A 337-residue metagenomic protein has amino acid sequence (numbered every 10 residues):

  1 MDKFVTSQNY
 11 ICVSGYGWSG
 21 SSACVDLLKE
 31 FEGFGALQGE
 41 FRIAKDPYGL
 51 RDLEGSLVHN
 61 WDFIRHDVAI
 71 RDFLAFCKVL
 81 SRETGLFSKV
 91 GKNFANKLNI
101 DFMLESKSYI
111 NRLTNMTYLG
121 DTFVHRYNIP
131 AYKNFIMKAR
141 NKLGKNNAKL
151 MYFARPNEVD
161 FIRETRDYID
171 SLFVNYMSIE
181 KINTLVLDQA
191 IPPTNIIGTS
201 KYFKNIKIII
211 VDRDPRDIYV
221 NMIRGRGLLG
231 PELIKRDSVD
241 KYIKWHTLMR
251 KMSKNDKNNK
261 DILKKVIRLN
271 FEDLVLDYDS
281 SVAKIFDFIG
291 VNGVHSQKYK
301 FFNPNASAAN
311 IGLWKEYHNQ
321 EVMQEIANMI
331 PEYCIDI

Functional and structural regions predicted by a protein language model:
M1-I11, Y109, L113, Y118-H125 (+7 more regions): PAPS-dependent sulfotransferases, especially Golgi type II membrane carbohydrate sulfotransferases
M1-S14, V159-E180, A190-G198, Y202-I289: PAPS-dependent sulfotransferase catalytic domain
G17, Q38-E40, I210-D212: Glycine-rich, histidine-containing beta strand-loop boundary motifs that form or position
S19-G35: A conserved segment at the C-terminal end of the G1
G20-S21, D214, I285, I326: Generic structural signal for small/hydrophobic residues in well-ordered secondary structure, especially within
G33-K45: A short beta-strand-loop structural module common to alpha/beta enzyme folds
I43-L185: PAPS-dependent sulfation machinery
S56-D67, G230-K241, L313-Q324: A polyampholytic, Gly/Pro-enriched intrinsically disordered region
